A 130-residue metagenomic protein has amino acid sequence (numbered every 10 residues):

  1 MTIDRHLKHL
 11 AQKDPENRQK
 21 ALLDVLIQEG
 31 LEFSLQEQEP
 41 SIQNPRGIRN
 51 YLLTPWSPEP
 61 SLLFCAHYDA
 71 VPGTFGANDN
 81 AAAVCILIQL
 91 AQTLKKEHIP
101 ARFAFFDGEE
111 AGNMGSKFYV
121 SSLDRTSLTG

Functional and structural regions predicted by a protein language model:
T2-W56: A non-catalytic alpha/beta surface segment that caps or lines the substrate-entry region of metallo-dependent hydrolase
P58-L63: Active-site beta-strand-loop-beta-strand hairpin of nuclease catalytic cores that positions key catalytic residues
H67: Histidine-centered divalent metal-coordination motifs
V71-G130: Acidic/histidine-rich catalytic neighborhood of metal-dependent amide-processing enzymes
